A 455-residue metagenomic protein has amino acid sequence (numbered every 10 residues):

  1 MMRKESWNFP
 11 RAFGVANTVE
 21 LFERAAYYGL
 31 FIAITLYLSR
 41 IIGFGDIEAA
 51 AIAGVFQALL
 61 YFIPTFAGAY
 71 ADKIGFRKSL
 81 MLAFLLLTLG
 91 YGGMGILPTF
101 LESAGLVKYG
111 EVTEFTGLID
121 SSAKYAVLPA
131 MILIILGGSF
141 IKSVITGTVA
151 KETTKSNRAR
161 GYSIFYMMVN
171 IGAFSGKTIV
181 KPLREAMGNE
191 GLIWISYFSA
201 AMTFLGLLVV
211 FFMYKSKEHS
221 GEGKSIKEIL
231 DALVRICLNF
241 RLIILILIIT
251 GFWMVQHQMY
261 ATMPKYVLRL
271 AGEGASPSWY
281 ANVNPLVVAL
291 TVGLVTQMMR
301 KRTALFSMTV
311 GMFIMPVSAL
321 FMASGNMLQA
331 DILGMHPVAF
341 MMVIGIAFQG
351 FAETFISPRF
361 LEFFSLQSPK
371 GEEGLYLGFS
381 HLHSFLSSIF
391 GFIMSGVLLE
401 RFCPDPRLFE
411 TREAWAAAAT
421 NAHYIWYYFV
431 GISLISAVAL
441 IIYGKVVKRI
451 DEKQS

Functional and structural regions predicted by a protein language model:
M1-P10, H219-L245: Juxtamembrane intracellular "pre-TM" segments in multi-pass secondary transporters
Y27-L36, G176, F240-A281: Extracytoplasmic gate region of multi-pass secondary transporters
F44-A58, Y125, R160-S163, L268-A289 (+3 more regions): Loop-to-transmembrane helix entry
L60, A159-R184, M202-T203, S380-S395: Glycine-rich segments within core transmembrane alpha-helices of 12-TM secondary carriers
I63-F76, R184, L290-V310: Helix-to-loop junctions at the C-terminal end of transmembrane segments in multipass secondary transporters
L85-S121, F313-G334: C-terminal ends and interior cores of transmembrane alpha-helices in multi-pass membrane transporters/permeases
L128, I193-F212, A419-I442: Symmetry-related core transmembrane helices of the 12-TM Major Facilitator Superfamily/SLC fold
F140-T154, T354-P369: Intracellular juxtamembrane helix-capping segments at the cytosolic ends of symmetry-related transmembrane helices
